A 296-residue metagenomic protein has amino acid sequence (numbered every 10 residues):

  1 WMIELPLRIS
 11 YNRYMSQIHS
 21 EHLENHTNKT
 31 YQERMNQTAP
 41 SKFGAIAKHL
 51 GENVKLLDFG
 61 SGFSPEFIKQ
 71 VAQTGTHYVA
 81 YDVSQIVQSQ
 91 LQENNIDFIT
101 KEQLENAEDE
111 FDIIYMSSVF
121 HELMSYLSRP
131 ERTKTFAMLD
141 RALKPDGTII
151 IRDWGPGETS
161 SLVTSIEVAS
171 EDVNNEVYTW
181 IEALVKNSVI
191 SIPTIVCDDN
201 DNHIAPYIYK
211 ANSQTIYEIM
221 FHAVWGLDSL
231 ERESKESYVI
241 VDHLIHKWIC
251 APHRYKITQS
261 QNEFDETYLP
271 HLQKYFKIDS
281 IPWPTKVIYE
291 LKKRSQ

Functional and structural regions predicted by a protein language model:
Y14-K48: Class I SAM-dependent methyltransferase Rossmann-like catalytic core, especially the SAM/SAH-binding loop
L57-L104: Class I SAM-dependent methyltransferase SAM/SAH-binding core
Y115: A conserved beta-strand element that flanks and buttresses the S-adenosyl-L-methionine
L123-M138: A short, conserved alpha-helix within the catalytic core of class I
L143-I149: Short glycine-dipeptide loop
I150-I190, D198-E218, H222, D228: Conserved class I S-adenosyl-L-methionine
K256-Y275: Short alpha-helix
K274-K277, I281-Q296: Core SAM-dependent methyltransferase catalytic element
